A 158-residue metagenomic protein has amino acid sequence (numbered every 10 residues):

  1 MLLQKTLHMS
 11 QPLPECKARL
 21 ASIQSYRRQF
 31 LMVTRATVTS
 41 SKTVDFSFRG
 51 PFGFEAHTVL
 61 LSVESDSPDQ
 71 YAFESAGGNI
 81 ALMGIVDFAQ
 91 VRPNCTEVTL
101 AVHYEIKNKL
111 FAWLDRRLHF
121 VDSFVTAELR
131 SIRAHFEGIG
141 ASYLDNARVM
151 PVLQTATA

Functional and structural regions predicted by a protein language model:
M1-S41, T155-A158: Hydrophobic ligand-binding cavity/cleft-lining segments
L2-H8, T43, Q70, A81-M83 (+1 more regions): Intrinsic-disorder/low-complexity, polar/charged segments enriched in Ser/Thr/Lys/Arg/Asp/Glu/Gln
S10-L13, T37-T39, V63-P68, D87-E97: A short, structured loop/turn motif at beta-sheet edges
P12, C16-R19, G84, E128 (+1 more regions): Hydrophobic side chains in well-ordered alpha-helices
E15-K17, R28, F54-A56, M83 (+1 more regions): Short acidic, gly/pro-rich beta-turn/loop elements at beta-sheet edges and active-site/ligand-binding grooves
R27-R28, T37-N79, R130-A158: Glycine-rich portal/gate segments that line the openings of hydrophobic small-molecule binding cavities
E74-A127, A134, Y143-D145: Beta-strand/loop substructures that line and gate deep hydrophobic ligand-binding cavities in soluble
